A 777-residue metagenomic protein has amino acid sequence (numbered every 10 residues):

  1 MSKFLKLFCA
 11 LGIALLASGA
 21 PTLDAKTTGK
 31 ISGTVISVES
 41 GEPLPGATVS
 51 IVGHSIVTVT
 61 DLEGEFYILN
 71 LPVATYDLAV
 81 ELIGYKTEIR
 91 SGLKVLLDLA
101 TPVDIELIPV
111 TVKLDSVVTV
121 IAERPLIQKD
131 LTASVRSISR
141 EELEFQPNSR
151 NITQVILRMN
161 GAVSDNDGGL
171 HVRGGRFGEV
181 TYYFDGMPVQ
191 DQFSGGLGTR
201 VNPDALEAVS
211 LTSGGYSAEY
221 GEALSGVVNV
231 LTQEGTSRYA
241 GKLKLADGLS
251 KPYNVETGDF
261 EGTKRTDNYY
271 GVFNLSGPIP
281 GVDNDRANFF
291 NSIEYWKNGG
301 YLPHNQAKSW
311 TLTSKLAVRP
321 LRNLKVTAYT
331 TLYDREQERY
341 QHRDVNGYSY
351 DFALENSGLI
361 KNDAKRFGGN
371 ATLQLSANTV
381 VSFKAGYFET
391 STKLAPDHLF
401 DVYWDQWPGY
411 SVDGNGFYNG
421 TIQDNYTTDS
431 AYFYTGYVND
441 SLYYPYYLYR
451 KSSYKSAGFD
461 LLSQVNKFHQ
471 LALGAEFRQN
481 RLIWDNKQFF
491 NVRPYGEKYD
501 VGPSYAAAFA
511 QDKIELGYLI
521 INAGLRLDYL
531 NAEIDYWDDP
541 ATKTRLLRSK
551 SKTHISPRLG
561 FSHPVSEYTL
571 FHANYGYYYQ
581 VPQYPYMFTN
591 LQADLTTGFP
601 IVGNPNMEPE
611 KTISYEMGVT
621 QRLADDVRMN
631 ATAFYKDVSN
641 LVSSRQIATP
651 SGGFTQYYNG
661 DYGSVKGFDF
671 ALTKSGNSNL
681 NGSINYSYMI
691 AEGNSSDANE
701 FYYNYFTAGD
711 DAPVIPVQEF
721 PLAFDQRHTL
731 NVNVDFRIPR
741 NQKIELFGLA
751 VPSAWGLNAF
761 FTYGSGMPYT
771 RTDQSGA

Functional and structural regions predicted by a protein language model:
P21-V117, I121-A122: Periplasm-facing N-terminal accessory domains of Gram-negative outer-membrane beta-barrel systems
K86, L93-P102, V117-A218, E222-V227 (+5 more regions): Periplasmic N-terminal accessory/gating domains of Gram-negative outer-membrane beta-barrel systems
D191, D204-S213, S217-T313, L321-L324: Outer-membrane beta-barrel translocator/receptor signature
Q233, P280-N284, R319-N323, S376-N378 (+12 more regions): Outer-membrane beta-barrel channels and translocator barrels
K264-Y340, N356-A385, V465-N466, P557: Transmembrane beta-barrel wall of Gram-negative outer-membrane proteins
S382, G386, P564, L570-H572 (+7 more regions): Membrane-embedded beta-barrel scaffold of Gram-negative outer-membrane proteins
Y444, F468-L570, P582, Y586 (+1 more regions): Signature of Gram-negative outer-membrane beta-barrel scaffolds
L530, F634-D637, Q656-G766: Gram-negative outer-membrane beta-barrel transporters
